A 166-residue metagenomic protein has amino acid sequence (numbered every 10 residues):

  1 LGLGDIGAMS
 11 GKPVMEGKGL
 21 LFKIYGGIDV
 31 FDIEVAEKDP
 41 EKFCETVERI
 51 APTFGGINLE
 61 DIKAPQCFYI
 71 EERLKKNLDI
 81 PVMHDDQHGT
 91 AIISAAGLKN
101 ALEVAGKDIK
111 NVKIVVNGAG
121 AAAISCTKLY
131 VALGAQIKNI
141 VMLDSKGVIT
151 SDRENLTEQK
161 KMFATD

Functional and structural regions predicted by a protein language model:
L1-I80: N-terminal ligand-binding/catalytic initiation module
G2-G26, L78, H84, I92-D166: Glycine-rich phosphate/diphosphate-binding loop of Rossmann-like nucleotide-binding domains
A36-E37, H88-A91: Conserved, well-structured ligand/cofactor-binding cores
E60-C67, H88-G89, A119-I124: Gly/Ser/Thr-rich loops at beta-strand to alpha-helix junctions that form or flank small-molecule/cofactor-binding
